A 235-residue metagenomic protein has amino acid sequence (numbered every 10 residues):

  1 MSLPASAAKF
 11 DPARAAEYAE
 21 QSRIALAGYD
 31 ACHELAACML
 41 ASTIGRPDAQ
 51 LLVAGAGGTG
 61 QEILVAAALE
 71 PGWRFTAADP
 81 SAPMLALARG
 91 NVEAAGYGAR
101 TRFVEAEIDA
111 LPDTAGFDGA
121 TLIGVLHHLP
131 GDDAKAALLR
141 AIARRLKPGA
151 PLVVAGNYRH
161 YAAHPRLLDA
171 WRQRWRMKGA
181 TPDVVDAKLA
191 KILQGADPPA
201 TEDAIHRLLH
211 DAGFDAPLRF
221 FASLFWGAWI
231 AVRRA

Functional and structural regions predicted by a protein language model:
G28-Q50: Conserved alpha-helix/loop element of class I SAM-dependent methyltransferases that forms part of the SAM/SAH-binding
Q50-A110: Class I SAM-dependent methyltransferase SAM/SAH-binding core
D109-A120: A short acidic, Gly/Pro-enriched loop at the edge of an enzyme's catalytic core that lines a small-molecule cofactor
A120-T121, L209: Hydrophobic beta-strand segment of the Class I
T121-G124, V153: A conserved beta-strand element that flanks and buttresses the S-adenosyl-L-methionine
A136-P148: A short glycine-rich, Lys/Arg-flanked "PGG" loop and its adjoining helix->strand segment in the class I
L146-N157: Conserved beta-strand signature within the Rossmann-like core of class I S-adenosyl-L-methionine
N157-A212: C-terminal alpha-helical "lid/dimerization" subdomain adjacent to the S-adenosyl-L-methionine
